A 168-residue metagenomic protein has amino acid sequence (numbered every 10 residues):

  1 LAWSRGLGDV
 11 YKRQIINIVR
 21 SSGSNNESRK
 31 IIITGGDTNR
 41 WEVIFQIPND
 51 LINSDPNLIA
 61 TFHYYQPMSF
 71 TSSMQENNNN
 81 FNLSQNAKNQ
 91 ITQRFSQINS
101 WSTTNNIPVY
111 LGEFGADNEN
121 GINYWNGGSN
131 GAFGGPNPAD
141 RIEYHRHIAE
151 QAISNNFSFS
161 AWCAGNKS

Functional and structural regions predicted by a protein language model:
L1-L7, Y11: Single conserved hydrophobic/aromatic residue that forms the stacking wall/gate of nucleotide- or nucleobase-binding
G8-D9, N80-I91, F133-R141: Residue-level preference for long, well-ordered alpha-helices that form the structural scaffold of enzyme catalytic
D9-I16, K88-S96, H145: Short, hydrophobic/amphipathic alpha-helical packing segments that form internal helix faces or helix-helix interfaces
V10, N39, E119: Short, electropositive, low-hydrophobicity segments enriched in small/polar residues
Q14-N25, N49-N53, W101, H147 (+1 more regions): Alpha-helical structural signal in soluble globular domains
N17-W41, S160-A164: Aromatic-lined carbohydrate-recognition surfaces of secreted/lumenal glycan-active proteins
R29-Y110, F114: Aromatic-lined glycan-binding groove of carbohydrate-active enzymes
T92-S168: Substrate-binding cleft of secreted/luminal carbohydrate-active enzymes
